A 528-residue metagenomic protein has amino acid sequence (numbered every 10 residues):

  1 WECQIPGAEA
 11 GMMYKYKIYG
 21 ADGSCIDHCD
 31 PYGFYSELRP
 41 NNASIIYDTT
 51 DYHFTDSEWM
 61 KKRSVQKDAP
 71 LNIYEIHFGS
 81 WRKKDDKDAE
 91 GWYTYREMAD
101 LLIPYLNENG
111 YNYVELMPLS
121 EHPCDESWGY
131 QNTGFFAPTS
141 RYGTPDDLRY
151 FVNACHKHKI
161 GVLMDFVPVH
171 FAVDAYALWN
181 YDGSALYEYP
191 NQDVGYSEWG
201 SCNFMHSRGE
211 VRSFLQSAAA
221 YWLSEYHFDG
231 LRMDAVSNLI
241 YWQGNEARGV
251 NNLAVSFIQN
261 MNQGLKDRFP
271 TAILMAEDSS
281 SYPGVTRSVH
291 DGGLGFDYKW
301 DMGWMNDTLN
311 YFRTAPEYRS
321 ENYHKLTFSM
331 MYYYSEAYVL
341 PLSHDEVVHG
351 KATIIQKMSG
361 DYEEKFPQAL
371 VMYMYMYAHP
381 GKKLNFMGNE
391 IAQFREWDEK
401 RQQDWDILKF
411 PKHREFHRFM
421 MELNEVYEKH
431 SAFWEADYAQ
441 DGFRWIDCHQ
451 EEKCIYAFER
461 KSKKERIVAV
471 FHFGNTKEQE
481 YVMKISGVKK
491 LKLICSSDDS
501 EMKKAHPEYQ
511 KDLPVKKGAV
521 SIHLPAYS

Functional and structural regions predicted by a protein language model:
W1-P70, Y95-L106, E363-F366, H379-N385 (+1 more regions): Carbohydrate-interacting/catalytic domains
E37, M60-D68, H77-F228, R232-V250 (+2 more regions): Substrate-binding/active-site clefts of carbohydrate-active enzymes
P40, H227-D229, G244-K400, E428 (+5 more regions): Conserved alpha/beta catalytic core and glycan-binding cleft of carbohydrate-active enzymes
I103, N107, V152, A219-L223 (+5 more regions): Non-transmembrane alpha-helical segments in soluble domains of secreted/periplasmic/extracellular proteins
F135, T139-G143, H206, R248-V250 (+3 more regions): Short, contiguous acidic/charged loop-to-helix segments that flank catalytic cores in large enzymes
G209, S213, S217, Q259 (+4 more regions): Feature representing long, continuous alpha-helical segments
